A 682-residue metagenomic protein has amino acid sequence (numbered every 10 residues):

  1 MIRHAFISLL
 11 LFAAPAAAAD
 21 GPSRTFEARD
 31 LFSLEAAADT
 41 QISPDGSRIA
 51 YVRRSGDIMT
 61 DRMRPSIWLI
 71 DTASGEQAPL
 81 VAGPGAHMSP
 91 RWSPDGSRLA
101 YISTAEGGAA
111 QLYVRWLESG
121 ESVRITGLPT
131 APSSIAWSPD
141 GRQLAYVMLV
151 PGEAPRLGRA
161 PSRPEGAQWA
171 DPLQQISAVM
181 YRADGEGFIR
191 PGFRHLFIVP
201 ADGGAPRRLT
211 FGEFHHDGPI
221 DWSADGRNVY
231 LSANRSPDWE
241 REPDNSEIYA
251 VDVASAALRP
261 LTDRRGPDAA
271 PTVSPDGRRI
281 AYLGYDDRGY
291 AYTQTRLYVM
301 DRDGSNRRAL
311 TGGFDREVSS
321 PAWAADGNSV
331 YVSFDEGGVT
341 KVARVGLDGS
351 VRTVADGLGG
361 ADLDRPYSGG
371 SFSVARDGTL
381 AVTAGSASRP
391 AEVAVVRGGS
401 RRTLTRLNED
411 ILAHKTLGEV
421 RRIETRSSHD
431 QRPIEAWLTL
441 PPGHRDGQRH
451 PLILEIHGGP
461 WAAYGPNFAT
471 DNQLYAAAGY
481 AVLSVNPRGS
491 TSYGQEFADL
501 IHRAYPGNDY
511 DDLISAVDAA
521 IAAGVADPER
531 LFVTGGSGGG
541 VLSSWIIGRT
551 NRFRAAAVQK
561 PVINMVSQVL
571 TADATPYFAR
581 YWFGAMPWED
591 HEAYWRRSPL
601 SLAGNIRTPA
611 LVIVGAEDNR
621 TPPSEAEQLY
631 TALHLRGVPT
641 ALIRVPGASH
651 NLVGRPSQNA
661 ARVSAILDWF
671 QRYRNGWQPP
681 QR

Functional and structural regions predicted by a protein language model:
A18-A37, M59-M63, L69-M88, S103 (+10 more regions): Multi-bladed beta-propeller domains
P44-D45, P94-D95, P139-D140, A224-D225 (+3 more regions): Residue-level detector of Asp-centered blade-edge/turn motifs that repeat once per structural unit in beta-propeller
I49, G96-A100, G141-A145, V229 (+3 more regions): Hydrophobic beta-strand positions that form the internal "hydrophobic ladder" of WD40/Gbeta-like beta-propeller blades
S55-M59, A105-G108, P151-A154, S236-W239 (+3 more regions): Short glycine/acidic-enriched loop and turn motifs that connect beta-strands
R64-P65, L149-V199, S232-R235, E242-E247 (+3 more regions): Predominantly five- to eight-bladed beta-propeller fold
S236-P237, R288, L407-E529, G536 (+2 more regions): Cap/lid segment of the alpha/beta-hydrolase catalytic domain
S484-R682: Active-site-proximal cap/loop segments of hydrolase catalytic domains
